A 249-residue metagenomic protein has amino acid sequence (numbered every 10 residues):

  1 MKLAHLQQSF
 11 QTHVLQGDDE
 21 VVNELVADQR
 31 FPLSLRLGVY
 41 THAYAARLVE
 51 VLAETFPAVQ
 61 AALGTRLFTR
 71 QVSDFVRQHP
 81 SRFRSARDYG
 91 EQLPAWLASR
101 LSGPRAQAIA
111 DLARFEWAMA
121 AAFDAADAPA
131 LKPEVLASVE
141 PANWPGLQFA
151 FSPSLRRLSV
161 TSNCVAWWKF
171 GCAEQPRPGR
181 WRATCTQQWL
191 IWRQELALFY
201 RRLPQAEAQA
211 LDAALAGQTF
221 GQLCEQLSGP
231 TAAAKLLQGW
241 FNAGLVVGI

Functional and structural regions predicted by a protein language model:
M1-E140, L196, R201-I249: Long, charge-rich, low-complexity alpha-helical segments
L93, R114, P141, C164-V165 (+3 more regions): Intrinsically disordered regions, especially transient/low-confidence alpha-helical propensity segments and coil-helix
W96, W117, W144, W167-W168 (+3 more regions): A residue-identity detector for tryptophan
S99, A120, L147, F170-G171 (+3 more regions): Enriched - but not universal
D111-L112, G146-A150, R180-R182, Q238: A general structural signal for short secondary-structure junctions and capping/turn motifs
F123-R177: A glycine-rich beta-turn/hairpin centered on an aromatic-Pro dipeptide
P153-A216: Low-complexity, glycine/alanine/valine/leucine- and proline-rich hydrophobic stretches
